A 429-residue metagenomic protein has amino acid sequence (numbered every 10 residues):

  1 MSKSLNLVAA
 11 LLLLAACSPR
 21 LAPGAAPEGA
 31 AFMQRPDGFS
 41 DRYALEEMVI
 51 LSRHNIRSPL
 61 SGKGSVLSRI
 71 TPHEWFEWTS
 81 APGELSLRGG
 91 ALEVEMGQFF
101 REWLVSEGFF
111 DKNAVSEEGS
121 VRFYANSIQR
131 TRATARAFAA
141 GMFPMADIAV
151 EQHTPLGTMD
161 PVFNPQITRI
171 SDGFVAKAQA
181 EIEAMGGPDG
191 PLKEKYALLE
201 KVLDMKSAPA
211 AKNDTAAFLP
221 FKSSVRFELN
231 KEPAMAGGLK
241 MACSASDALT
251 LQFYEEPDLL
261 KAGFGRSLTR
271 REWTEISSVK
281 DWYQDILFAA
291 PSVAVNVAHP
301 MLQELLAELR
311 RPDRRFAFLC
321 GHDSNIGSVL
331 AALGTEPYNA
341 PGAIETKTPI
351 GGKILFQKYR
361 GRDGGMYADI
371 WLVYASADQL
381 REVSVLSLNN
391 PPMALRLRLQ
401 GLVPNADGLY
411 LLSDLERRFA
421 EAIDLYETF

Functional and structural regions predicted by a protein language model:
S2-A10: Sec-dependent signal peptide recognition, specifically the positively charged N-region followed immediately by
A15-A16: C-terminal motif of bacterial Sec signal peptides marking the signal peptidase cleavage site
L21-S120, N126-A317, G321-F429: Signature for phosphate-centric chemistry
